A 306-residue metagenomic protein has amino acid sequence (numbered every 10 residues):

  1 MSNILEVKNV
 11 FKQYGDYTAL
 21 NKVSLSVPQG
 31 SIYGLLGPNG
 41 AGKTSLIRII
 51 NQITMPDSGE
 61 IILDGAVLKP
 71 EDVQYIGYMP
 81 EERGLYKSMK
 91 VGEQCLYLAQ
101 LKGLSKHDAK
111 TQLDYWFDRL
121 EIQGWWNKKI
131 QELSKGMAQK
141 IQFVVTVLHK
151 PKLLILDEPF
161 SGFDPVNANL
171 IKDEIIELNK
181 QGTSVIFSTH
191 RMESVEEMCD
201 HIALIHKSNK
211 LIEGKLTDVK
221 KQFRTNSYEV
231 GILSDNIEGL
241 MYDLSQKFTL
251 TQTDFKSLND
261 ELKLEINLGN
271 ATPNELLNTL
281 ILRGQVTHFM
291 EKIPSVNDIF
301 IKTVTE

Functional and structural regions predicted by a protein language model:
M1-L5, T305-E306: Short, Lys/Arg-enriched, disordered terminal segments
I4-L5, K12-H206, I212: ABC transporter nucleotide-binding domains
D64, Q94, G103, Q142 (+4 more regions): A generic structural signal for secondary-structure junctions that act as hinges or helix/strand caps at the edges
I76-G77, F117, K220, N297-I301: Conserved protein kinase catalytic domain
D173-N267: ABC transporter nucleotide-binding domain
E265-E306: C-terminal coupling/interaction segments
